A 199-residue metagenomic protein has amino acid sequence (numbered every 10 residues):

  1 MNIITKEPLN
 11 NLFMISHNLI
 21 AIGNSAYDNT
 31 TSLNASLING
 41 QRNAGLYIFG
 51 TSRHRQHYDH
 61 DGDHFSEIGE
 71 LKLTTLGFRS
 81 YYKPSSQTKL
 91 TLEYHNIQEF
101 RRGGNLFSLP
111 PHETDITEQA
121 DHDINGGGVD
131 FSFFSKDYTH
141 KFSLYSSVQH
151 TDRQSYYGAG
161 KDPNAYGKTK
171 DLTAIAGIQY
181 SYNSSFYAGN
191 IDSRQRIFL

Functional and structural regions predicted by a protein language model:
M1-N2, K6-G62, G69-L76, Q87: Outer-membrane beta-barrel translocator/receptor signature
P8, G40-R42, K83-Q87, K136-T139 (+1 more regions): Outer-membrane beta-barrel channels and translocator barrels
F13-H17, T31, G103-N105, H140 (+2 more regions): One face of beta-strands
I15-A21, I48-H54, L92-N96, L144-H150 (+2 more regions): Transmembrane beta-barrel strands of outer-membrane/channel proteins
T31-N39, F78-Y82, V129-F133, A176-S184: Residues on the lipid-exposed face of transmembrane beta-strands in outer-membrane beta-barrel proteins
R55-D63, E67-L73, K83, Q87-F142 (+1 more regions): Flexible loop and strand-edge segments within Gram-negative outer membrane beta-barrel domains
Y187-L199: Signature of Gram-negative outer-membrane beta-barrel scaffolds
